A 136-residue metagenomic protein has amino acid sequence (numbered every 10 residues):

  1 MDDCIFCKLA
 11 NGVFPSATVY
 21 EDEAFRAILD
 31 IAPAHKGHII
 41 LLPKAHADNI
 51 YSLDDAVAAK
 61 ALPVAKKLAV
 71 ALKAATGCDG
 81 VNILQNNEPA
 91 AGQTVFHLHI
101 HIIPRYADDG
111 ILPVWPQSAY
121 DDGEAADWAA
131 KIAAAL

Functional and structural regions predicted by a protein language model:
M1-L136: HIT superfamily nucleotide-processing domains
